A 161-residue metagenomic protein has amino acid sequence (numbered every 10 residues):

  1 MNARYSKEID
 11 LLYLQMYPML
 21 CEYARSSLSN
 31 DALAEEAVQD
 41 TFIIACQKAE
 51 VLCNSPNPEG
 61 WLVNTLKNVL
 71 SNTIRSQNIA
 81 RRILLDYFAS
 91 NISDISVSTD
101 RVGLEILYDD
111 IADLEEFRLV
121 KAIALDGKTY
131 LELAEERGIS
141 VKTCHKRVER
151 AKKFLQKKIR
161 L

Functional and structural regions predicted by a protein language model:
M1-E22, S26, F117-R118: A short, charge-rich alpha-helical start-of-domain segment used by transcription regulators
E36-I43, P56-N68: Structural recognition of an alpha-helix C-terminal capping motif at a helix-to-coil junction
E50-N54: Short alpha-helix-to-loop micro-motif enriched in aromatics/charged/Gly
N64-L85, D100: Arg/Lys-rich amphipathic alpha helix in sigma70-family domain 2
K67, S71, A134-L161: DNA-recognition helix of helix-turn-helix
F88-D110: Acidic, proline/glycine-rich intrinsically disordered inter-domain spacer in sigma factors
I111-E132, E136: Short amphipathic alpha helix immediately N-terminal
